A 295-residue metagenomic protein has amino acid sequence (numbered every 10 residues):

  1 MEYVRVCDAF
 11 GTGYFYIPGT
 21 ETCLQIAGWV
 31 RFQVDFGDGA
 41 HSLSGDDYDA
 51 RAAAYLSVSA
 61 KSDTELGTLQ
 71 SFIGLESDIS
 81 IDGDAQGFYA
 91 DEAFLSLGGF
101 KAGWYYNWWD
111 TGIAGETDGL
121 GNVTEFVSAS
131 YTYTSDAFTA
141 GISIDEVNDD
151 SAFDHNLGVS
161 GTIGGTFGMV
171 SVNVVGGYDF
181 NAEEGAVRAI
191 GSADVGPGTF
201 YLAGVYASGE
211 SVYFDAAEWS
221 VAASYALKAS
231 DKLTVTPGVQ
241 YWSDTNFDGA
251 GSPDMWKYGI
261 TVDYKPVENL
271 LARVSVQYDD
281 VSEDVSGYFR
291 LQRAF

Functional and structural regions predicted by a protein language model:
M1-I26, D231, E268-N269: Outer-membrane beta-barrel biogenesis signature
G13-D149, H155, S160-T166, S171: Outer membrane beta-barrel
V30-V34, I73-S77, A102-Y106, I142-E146 (+7 more regions): Transmembrane beta-barrel strands of outer-membrane/channel proteins
L56-V58, A93, A129-Y131, G161 (+5 more regions): Membrane-embedded beta-strands of outer-membrane beta-barrel proteins, especially the hydrophobic/small aromatic
A60-S62, L97-G99, Y133-S135, G165-F167 (+6 more regions): Residue-level signature of outer-membrane beta-barrel architecture
E65-T68, G99-A102, A137-I142, G168-V174 (+3 more regions): Repeated loop/turn-to-beta-strand initiation elements of outer-membrane beta-barrel proteins
D154-K257: Detector for outer-membrane/organellar transmembrane beta-barrel domains, recognizing the amphipathic beta-strand
A193, I260, Y264-P266, E283-F295: Outer-membrane beta-barrel "beta-signal"
